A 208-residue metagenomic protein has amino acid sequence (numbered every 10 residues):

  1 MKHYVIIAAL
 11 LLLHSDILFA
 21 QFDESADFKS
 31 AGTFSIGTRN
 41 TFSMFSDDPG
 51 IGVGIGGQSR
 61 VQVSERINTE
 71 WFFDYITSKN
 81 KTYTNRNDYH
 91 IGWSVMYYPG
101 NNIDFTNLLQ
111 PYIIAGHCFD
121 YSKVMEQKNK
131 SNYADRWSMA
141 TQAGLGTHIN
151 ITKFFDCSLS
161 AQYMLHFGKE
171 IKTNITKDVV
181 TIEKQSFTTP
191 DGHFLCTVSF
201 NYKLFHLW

Functional and structural regions predicted by a protein language model:
M1-Y4: Positively charged n-region of N-terminal signal peptides that target proteins for export
H14-S15: N-terminal signal peptide c-region/cleavage motif recognized by signal peptidases
A20-Q62, N68-T69, L195-W208: Short glycine/proline- and aromatic-enriched beta-strand/turn motifs that initiate or cap beta-hairpins
F28-S30, D47-I51, T82-H90, S131-W137 (+1 more regions): Replace "Gram-negative outer membrane beta-barrel proteins" with "bacterial and organellar outer membrane beta-barrel
I36-F42, G57, W71-Y75, I113-F119 (+2 more regions): Transmembrane beta-barrel strands of outer-membrane/channel proteins
T38-F42, E126-K130, V179-K184: Extracytoplasmic loops and strand-loop junctions of Gram-negative outer membrane beta-barrel proteins
V61-A140, I151, T197-W208: Gram-negative (and chloroplast) outer-membrane scaffold detector with strong preference for beta-barrel transmembrane
I151-W208: Predominantly the C-terminal beta-signal and adjacent terminal strand-loop region of outer-membrane beta-barrel
